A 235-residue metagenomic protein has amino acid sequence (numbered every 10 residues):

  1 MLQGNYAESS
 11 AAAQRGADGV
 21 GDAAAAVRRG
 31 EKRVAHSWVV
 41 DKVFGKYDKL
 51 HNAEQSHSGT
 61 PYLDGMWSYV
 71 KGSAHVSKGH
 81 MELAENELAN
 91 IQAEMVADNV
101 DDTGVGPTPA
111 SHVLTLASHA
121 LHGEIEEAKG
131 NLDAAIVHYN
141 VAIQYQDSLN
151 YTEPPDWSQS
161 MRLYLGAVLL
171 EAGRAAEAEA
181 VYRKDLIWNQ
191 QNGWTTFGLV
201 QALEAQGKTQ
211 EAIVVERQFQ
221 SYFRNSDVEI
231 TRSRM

Functional and structural regions predicted by a protein language model:
A17-V27, A53-Y62, Q92-D101, V105-S111 (+3 more regions): Solenoid-like repeat scaffolds
